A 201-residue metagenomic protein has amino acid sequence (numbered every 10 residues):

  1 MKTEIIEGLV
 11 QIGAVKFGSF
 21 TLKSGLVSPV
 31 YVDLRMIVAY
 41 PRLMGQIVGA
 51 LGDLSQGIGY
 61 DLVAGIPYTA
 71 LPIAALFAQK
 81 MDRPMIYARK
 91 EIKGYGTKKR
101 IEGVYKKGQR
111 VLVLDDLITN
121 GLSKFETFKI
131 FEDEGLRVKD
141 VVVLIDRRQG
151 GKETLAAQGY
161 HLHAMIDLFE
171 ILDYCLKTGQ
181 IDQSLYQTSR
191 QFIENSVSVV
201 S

Functional and structural regions predicted by a protein language model:
M1-L114, L122-S201: PRPP-associated nucleotide enzymes
